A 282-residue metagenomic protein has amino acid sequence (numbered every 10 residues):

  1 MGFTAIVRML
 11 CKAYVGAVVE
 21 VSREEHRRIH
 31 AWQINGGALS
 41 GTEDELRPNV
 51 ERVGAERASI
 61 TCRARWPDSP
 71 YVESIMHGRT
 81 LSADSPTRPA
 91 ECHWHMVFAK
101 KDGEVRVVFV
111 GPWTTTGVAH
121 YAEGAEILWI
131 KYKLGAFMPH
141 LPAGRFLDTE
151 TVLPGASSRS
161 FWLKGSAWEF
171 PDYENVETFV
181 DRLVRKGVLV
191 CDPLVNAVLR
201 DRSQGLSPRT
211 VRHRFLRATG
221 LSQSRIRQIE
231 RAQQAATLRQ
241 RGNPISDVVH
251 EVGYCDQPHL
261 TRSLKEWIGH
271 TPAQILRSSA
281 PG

Functional and structural regions predicted by a protein language model:
G2-P208, A218-S222, T237-Q240, P244-C255 (+2 more regions): Alpha-helical bundle regulatory/interaction domains
F215, R227, L264, L276: DNA major-groove recognition helix of helix-turn-helix
Q228-I229, I245: Short alpha-helical transmembrane interface motifs in multi-pass membrane proteins
R231-Q234: Pre-recognition alpha-helix immediately N-terminal to the DNA-recognition helix within helix-turn-helix or winged-helix
K265, H270: Functionally critical mobile loop/hinge segments
